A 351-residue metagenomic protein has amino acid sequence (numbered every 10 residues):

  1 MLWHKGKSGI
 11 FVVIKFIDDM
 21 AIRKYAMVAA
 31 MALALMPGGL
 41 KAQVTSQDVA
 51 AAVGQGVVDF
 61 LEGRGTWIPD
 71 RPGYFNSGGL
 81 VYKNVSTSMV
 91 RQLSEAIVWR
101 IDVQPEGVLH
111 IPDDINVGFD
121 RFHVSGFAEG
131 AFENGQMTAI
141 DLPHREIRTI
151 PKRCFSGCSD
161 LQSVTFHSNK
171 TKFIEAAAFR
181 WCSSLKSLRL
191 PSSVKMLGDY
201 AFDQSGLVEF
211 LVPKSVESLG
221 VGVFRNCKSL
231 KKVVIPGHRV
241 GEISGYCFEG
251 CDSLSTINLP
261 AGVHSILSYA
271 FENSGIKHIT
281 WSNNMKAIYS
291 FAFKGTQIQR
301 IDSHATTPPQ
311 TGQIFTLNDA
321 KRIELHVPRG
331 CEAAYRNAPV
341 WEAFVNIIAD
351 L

Functional and structural regions predicted by a protein language model:
M1-I22: N-terminal secretory signal peptides that target proteins for export/translocation
V28-M36: Bacterial N-terminal signal peptides
G38-A42: Sec/Tat signal peptide C-region and signal peptidase I cleavage site
Q43-R64: Glycine- and small hydrophobic-rich membrane-insertion segments that are intrinsically disordered in solution
V44, S86-T87, Q104-S125, G135-T149 (+9 more regions): Structural signature of tandem-repeat unit edges
G65-D102: Short beta-strand/loop segment at the start of cytosolic alpha/beta domains
G130, P151-C154, E175-A178, G198-A201 (+5 more regions): Consensus positions within tandem repeat domains that build extended binding/scaffold surfaces
